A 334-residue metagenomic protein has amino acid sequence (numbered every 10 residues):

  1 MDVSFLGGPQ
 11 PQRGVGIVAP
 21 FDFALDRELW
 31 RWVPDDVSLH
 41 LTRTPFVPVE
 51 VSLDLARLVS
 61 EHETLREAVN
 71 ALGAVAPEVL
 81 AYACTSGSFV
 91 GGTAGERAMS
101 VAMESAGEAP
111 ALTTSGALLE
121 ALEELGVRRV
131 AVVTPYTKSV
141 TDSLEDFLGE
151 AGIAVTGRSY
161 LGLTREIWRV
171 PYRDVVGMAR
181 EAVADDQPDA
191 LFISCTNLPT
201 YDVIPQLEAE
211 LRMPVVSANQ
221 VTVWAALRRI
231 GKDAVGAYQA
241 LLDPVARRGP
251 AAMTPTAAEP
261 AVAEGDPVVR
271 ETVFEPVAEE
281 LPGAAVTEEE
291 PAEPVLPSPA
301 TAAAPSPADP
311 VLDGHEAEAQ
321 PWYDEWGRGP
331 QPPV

Functional and structural regions predicted by a protein language model:
M1-R66, V133-R169: N-terminal glycine-rich anion-binding loop in soluble enzyme alpha/beta folds
L72-P110: Glycine/small-residue-rich loop that forms an oxyanion/phosphate-binding "nest" at active or ligand-binding sites
E78-A83, A131-V132, P188-C195: Periplasmic-binding protein-like
M99-L122, L207-T222, A226: Short, acidic/small-residue loops that bind anionic groups at enzyme active sites
M103-T164, G236, D243: Conserved beta-alpha
M178-L207, V223: Hydrophobic alpha-helical
S217-P255, W322-W326: C-terminal functional extensions of proteins
F274-V277, E289-V334: Long, low-complexity, intrinsically disordered segments
